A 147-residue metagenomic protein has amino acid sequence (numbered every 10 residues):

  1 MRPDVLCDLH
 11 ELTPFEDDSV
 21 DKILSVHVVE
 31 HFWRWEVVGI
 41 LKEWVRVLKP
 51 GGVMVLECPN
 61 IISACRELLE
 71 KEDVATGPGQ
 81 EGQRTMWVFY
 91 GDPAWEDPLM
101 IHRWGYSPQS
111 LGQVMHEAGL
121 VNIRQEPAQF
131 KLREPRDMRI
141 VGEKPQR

Functional and structural regions predicted by a protein language model:
M1: Short, polar loop motifs at secondary-structure junctions
C7-I23: A short acidic, Gly/Pro-enriched loop at the edge of an enzyme's catalytic core that lines a small-molecule cofactor
E11, E30-H31, S63: Active-site micro-motifs of SAM-dependent methyltransferase domains
P14-E16, W33, S107: GHKL-family ATP-binding catalytic core of two-component histidine kinases
K22-V28, V37: A short beta-strand submotif of the Rossmann-like class I SAM-dependent methyltransferase core that lines
H27, H31, H102: Histidine-centered active-site/metal-ligand motif
W35-E43, K49, V53-Q146: S-adenosyl-L-methionine-dependent methyltransferase catalytic module, highlighting the catalytic core
